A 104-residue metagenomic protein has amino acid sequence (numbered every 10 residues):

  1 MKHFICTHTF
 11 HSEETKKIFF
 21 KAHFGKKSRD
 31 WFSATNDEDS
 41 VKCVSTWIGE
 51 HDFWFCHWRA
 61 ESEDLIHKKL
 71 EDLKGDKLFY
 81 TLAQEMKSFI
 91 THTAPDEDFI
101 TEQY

Functional and structural regions predicted by a protein language model:
M1-V44, I48-F53, L65, S88-Y104: Short S/T/G/P-rich N-terminal loop/turn motif that feeds into the first structured element of a domain
A34-N36, R59-H92: An amphipathic, aromatic/His-enriched active-site/gating alpha helix that lines ligand/cofactor pockets
F53-R59: Short cationic amphipathic helices and targeting signals
